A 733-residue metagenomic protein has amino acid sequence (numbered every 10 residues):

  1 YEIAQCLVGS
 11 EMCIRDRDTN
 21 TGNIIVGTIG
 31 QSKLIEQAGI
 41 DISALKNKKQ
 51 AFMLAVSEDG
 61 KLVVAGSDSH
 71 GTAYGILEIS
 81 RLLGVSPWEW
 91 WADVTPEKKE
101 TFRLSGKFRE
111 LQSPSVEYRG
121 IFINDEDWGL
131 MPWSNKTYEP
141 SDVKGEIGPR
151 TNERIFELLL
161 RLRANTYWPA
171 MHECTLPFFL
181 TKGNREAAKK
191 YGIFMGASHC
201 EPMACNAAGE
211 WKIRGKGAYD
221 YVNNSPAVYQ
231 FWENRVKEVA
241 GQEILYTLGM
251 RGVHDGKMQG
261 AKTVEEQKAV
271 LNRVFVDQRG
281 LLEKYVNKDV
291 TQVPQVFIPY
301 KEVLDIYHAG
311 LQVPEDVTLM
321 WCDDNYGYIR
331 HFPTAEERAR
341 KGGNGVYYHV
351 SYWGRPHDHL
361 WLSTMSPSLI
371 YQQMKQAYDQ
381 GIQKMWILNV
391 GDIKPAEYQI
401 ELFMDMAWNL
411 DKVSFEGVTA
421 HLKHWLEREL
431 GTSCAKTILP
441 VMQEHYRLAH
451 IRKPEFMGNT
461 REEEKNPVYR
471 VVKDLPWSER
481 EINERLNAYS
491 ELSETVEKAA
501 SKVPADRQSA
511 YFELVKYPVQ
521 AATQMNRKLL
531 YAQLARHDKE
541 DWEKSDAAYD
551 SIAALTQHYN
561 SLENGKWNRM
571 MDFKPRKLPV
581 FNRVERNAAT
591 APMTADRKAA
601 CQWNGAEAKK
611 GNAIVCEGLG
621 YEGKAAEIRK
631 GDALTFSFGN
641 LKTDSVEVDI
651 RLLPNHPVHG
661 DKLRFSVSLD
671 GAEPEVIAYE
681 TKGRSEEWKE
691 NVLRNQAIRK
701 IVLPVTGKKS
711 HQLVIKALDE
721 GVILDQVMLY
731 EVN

Functional and structural regions predicted by a protein language model:
Y1, Q5, S10-S113: Contiguous, structured surface segment used for ligand recognition
E2, C6-I14, A547-T594: Short, small-residue-biased leader/transition segments that mark boundaries at the very start of proteins
G60-V94, L180-A204, K216-N234: Hydrophobic or amphipathic alpha-helical targeting/insertion segments
V63-G66, D127-P149, N165-T175, E210-A227 (+5 more regions): The substrate-binding groove and active-site-proximal loops of carbohydrate-active enzymes, especially glycoside
W88-K144, R150-A170, G342-G345: An acidic-aromatic substrate-binding cleft motif
K99-L104, H172, F179, A187-K190 (+3 more regions): Gly/Pro-rich turn-and-neighbor structural signature
N165-W168, T175-F178, G183, W321-G327 (+1 more regions): Structured mid-domain segments that build the active-site/substrate or prosthetic-cofactor binding neighborhood
D572-N733: Extracytoplasmic
